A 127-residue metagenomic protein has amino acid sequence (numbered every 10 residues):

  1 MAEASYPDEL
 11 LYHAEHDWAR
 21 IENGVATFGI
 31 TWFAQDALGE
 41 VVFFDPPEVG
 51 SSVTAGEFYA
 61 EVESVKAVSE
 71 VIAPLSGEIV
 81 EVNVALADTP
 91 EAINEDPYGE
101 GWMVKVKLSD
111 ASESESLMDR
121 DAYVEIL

Functional and structural regions predicted by a protein language model:
M1-F58, E91, E95-L127: Acidic, low-complexity mobile loops and tails
L11, K66, E70: ABC ATPase A-loop
A19-I21, V65, V82-A85, A111: Residue-level recognition of beta-strand microenvironments
S64-A67, L75: Periplasm/extracytoplasmic soluble domains of Gram-negative envelope assemblies and related organellar analogs
A73-S76, R120: ATP/adenylate-binding site constellation spanning eukaryotic-like Ser/Thr protein kinases, ABC-transporter
S76, V80-E81, N94: Charged, amphipathic alpha-helical coiled-coil/dimerization segments
